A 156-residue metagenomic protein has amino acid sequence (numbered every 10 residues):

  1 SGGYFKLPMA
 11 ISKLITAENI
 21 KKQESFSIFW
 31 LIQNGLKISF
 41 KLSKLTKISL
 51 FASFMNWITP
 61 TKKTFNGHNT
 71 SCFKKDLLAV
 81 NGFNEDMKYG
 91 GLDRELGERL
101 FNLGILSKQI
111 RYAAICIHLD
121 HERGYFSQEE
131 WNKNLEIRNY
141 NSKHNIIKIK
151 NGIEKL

Functional and structural regions predicted by a protein language model:
S1-L36, L106: Conserved donor NDP-sugar-binding/catalytic core segment of glycosyltransferases
N34-S71: A recurrent flexible, glycine/aromatic-enriched loop bordering the glycosyltransferase active site that acts as
I58-T59, T64, H118-N132: Accessory recognition modules or surfaces
H68, Y89-L96: Acidic donor-binding loop at a coil-to-helix junction in glycosyltransferase catalytic cores that engages
N69, K108-Q109: A residue-level structural signature of the nucleotidyltransferase/glycosyltransferase Rossmann-like core
L78, L103, I110-S127: Active-site donor/metal-binding and catalytic loop motifs of nucleotide-sugar-dependent glycosylation enzymes
V80-K88: Conserved nucleotide-sugar donor-binding catalytic segment
A113-A114, S127-I153: Catalytic core of nucleotide-sugar-dependent glycosyltransferases
